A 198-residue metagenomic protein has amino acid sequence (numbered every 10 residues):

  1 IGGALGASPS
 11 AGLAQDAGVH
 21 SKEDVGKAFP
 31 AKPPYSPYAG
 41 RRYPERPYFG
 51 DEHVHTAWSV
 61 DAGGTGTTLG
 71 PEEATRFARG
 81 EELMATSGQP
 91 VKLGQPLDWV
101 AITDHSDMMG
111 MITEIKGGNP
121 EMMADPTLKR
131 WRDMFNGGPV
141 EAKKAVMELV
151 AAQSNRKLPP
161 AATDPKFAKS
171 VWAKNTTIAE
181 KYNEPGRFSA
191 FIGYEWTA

Functional and structural regions predicted by a protein language model:
I1-G2: Sec-dependent N-terminal signal peptides
G6-A14: Boundary at the C-terminal end of the N-terminal hydrophobic targeting segment
A14-A198: Extended, charged catalytic domains and RNA/DNA-binding interfaces, predominantly in divalent-metal-using enzymes
